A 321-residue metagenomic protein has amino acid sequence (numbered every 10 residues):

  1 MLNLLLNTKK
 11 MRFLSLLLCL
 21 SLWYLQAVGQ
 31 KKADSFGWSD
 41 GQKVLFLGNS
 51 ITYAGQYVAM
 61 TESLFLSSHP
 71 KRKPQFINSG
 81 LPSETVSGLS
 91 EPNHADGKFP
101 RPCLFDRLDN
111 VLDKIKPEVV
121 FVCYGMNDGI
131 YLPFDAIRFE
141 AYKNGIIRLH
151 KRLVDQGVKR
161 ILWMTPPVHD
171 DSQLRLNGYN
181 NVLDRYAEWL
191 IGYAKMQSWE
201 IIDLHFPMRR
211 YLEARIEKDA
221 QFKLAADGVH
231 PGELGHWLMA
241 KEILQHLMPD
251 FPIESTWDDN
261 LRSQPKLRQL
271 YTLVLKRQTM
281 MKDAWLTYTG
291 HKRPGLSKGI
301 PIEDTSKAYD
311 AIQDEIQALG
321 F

Functional and structural regions predicted by a protein language model:
M1-K32: Bacterial Sec-dependent N-terminal signal peptides
C19, A27-S83, S87-N93, G97-K98 (+3 more regions): Serine-esterase "nucleophile elbow" of acetyl-processing enzymes
K43-L47, Q75-G80, E118-Y124, R160-T165 (+2 more regions): Structural recognition of the beta-strand scaffold that forms the well-ordered cores of secreted hydrolase catalytic
Y57, T61, L104, L108 (+8 more regions): Stable alpha-helical elements in mature extracytoplasmic
E84-S87, D106, Y124-K143, V168-R185 (+1 more regions): Serine-dependent acyl-ester chemistry module
V154-R160: A short helix->loop->beta-strand "cap" motif at the edges of active sites that frequently abuts
D171-H205: Substrate-gating cap/lid alpha-helix
M196, D219-F321: Conserved catalytic region of serine esterases and O-acyltransferases that act on ester linkages in lipids
